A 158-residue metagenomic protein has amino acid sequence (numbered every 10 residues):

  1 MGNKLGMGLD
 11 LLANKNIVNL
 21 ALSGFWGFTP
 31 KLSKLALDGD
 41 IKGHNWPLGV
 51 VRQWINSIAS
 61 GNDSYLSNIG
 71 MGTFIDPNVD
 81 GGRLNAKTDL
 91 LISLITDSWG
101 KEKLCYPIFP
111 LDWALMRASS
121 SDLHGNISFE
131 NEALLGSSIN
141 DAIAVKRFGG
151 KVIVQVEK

Functional and structural regions predicted by a protein language model:
M1-K158: Conserved alpha/beta enzyme-core scaffold
